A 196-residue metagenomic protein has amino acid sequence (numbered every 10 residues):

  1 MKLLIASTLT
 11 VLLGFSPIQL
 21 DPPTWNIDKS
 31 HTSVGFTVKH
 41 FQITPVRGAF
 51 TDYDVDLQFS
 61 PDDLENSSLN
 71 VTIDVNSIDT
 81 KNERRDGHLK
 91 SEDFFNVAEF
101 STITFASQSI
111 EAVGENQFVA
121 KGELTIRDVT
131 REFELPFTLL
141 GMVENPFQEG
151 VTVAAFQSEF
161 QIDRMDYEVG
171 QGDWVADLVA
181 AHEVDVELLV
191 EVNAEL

Functional and structural regions predicted by a protein language model:
L3-L13: Sec-dependent N-terminal signal peptides
F15-L196: Low-complexity, acidic/polar, glycine-enriched regions of mature
